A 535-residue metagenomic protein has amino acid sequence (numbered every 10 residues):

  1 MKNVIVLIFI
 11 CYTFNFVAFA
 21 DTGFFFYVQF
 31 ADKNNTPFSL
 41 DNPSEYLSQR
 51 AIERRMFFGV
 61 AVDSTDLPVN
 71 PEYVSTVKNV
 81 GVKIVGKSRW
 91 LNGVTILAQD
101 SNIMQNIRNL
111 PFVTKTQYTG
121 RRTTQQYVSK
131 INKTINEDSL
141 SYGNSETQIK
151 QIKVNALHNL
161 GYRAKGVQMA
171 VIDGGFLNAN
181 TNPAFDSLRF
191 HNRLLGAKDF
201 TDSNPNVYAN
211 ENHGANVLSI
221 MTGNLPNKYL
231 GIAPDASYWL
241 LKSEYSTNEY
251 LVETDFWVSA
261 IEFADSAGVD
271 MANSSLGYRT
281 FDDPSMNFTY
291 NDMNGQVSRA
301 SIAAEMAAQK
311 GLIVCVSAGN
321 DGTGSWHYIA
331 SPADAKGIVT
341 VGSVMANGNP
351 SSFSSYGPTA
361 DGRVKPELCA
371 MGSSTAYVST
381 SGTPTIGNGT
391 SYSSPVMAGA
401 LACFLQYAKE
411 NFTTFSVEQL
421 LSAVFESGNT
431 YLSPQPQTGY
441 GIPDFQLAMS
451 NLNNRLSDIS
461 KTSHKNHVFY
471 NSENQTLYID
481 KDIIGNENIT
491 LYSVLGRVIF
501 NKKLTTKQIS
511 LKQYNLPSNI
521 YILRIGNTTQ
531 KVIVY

Functional and structural regions predicted by a protein language model:
F19-V85, N102-Q105, P111-Q125: Primarily auto-inhibitory N-terminal propeptides
D21-G23, L40, K115, N155-K198 (+9 more regions): Subtilisin-like serine protease catalytic core
P71-I149, V154-H158, K336: Autoinhibitory propeptides
E146, A267-N273, Q406-H467: C-terminal subdomain of the subtilisin-like protease fold in secreted/lumenal serine endopeptidases
H158, R163-A164, N224-N227, L240-D334 (+3 more regions): Substrate-binding/access-modulating region of protease and related hydrolase catalytic domains
D173, N192, A330-Q406, E410: Extracellular S/T/G-rich loop segment that most often corresponds to the catalytic His/Ser-adjacent loop
L218-M221, L241-Y245, Y328, G372-T438: Hydrolase catalytic cores
S460-Y535: C-terminal outer-membrane/trafficking sorting elements
